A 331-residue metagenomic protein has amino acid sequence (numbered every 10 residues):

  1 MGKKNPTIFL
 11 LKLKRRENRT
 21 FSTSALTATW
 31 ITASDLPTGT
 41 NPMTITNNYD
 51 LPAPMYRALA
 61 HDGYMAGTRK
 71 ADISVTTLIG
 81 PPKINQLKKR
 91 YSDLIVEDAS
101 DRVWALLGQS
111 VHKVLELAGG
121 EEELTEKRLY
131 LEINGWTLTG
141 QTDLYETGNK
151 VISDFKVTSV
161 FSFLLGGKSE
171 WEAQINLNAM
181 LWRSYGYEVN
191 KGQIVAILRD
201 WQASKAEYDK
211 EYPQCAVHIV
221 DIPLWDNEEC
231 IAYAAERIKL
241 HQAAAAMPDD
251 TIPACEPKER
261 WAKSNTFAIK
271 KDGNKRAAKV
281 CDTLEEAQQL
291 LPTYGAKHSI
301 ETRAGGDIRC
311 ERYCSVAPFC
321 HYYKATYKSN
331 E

Functional and structural regions predicted by a protein language model:
G2-R15, T20-I152, S159-A173, R183 (+2 more regions): Metal-dependent nuclease catalytic cores that hydrolyze phosphodiester bonds in DNA/RNA, characterized by
T38, P42-Y49, N134, L181-E331: Metal-dependent nuclease catalytic regions and adjoining charged, substrate-binding loops involved in nucleic-acid end
I152-D154, L290: Active-site-adjacent bridging/hinge elements
F155-T158, I197: Generic beta-structure capping elements
K168-W171, I175, N227, I231: Short, charged, low-complexity patches
N178: Substrate-engagement module of ASCE P-loop NTPases
